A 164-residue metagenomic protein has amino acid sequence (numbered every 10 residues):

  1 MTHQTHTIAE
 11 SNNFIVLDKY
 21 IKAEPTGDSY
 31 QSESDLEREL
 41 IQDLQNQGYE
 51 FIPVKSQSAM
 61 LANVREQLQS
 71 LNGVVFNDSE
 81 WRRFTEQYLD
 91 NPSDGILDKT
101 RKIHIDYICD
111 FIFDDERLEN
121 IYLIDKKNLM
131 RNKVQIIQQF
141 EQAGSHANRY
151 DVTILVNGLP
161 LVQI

Functional and structural regions predicted by a protein language model:
M1-Q163: An alpha-helical interface "stripe"
